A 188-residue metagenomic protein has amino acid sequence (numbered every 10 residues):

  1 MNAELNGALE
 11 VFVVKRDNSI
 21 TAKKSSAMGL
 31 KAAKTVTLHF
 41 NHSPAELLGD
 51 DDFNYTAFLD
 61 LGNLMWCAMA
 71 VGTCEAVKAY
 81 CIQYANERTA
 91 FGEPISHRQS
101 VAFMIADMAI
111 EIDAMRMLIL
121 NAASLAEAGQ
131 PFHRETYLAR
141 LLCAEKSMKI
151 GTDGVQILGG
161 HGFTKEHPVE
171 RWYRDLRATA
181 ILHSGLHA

Functional and structural regions predicted by a protein language model:
M1, V13-V14, L38-F40, W66: Short hydrophobic-aromatic micro-motifs
M1-I20: A short core secondary-structure module
N6, S19, A45, L186-H187: Short, glycine-/Ser/Thr-/acidic-enriched flexible segments
G7, A33-T35, P168, R174: Short, solvent-exposed loop/turn segments at the edges of secondary structure
K15-L47, N54: Flexible, small-/acidic-enriched active-site or ligand-binding loops
G49-D50, R134: Short, positively charged
F58-A188: Alpha-helical interface subdomain recognition
